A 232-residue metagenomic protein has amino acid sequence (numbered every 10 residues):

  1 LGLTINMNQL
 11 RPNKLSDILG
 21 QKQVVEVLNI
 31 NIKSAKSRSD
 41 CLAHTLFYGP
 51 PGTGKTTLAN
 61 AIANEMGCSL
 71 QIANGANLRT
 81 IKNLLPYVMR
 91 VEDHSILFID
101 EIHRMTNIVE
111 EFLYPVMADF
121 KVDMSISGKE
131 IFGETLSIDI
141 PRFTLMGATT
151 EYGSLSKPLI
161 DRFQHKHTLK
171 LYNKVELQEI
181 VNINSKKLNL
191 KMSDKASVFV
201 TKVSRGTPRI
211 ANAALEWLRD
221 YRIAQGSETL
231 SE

Functional and structural regions predicted by a protein language model:
N6-H44, L85, M89: Pre-Walker A (pre-P-loop) alpha-helix and adjacent loop at the N terminus of AAA/AAA+ ATPase modules, a conserved
L19, L46-Y48, I99: Residues at the beta-strand->loop junction immediately N-terminal to the Walker
K33-G75, Y87-E92: Walker A/P-loop
A61-I62, I81, S95-S125, Y152-R162: Conserved AAA+/SF3 P-loop NTPase catalytic/coupling segment centered on the Walker-B
L70-I81, S127: Short beta-strand-centered segment that lines the nucleotide-binding/catalytic pocket of NTP-utilizing
G128-A148: AAA+/SF3 P-loop NTPase mechanochemical coupling elements
S154-K187, D194-F199, A213: Conserved AAA+ ATPase core "coupling" helix
V198-K202, R209-A224: C-terminal helical "lid" of AAA+/P-loop NTPase domains
